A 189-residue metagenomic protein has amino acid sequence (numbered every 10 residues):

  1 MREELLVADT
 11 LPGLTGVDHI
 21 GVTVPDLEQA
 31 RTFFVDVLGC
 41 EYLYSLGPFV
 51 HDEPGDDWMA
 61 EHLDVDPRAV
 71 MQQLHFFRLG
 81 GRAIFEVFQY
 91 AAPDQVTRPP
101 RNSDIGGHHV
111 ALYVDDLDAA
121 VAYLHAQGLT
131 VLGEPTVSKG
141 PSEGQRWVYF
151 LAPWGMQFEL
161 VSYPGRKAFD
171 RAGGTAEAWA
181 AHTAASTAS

Functional and structural regions predicted by a protein language model:
M1-G13, V22, F85, L112 (+1 more regions): Vicinal oxygen chelate
E4-L6, D94-R98: A short, acidic/glycine-rich surface segment
V17, V24, Q72-F77, R82-V87 (+2 more regions): Short, structured motif recognition centered on aromatic/hydrophobic residues
T23-R82, A119, A126, S138-K139 (+1 more regions): Core segments of cupin and vicinal oxygen chelate
G47, Y90-A92, P135-T136: Generic short beta-strand segments
R101-S103, A122: Long, charged/polar, surface-exposed segments that mediate recognition or autoinhibition
